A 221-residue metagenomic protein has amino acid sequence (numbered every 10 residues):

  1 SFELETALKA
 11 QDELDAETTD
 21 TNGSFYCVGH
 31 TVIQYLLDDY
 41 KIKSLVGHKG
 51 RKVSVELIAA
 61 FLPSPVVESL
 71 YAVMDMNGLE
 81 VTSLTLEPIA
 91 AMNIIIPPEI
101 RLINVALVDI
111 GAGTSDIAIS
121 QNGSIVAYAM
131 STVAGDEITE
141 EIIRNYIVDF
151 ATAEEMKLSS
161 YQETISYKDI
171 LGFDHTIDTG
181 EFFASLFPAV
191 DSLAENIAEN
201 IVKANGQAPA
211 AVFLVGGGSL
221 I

Functional and structural regions predicted by a protein language model:
S1-V105, Q162-D169, T176-L186, A204-A211: Nucleotide/phosphate-binding catalytic cleft detector across ATP-hydrolyzing and phosphate-transferring enzymes
E5-T6, P88-A90, T114-D116, E137-T139 (+1 more regions): Short C-terminal domain-edge/linker segments immediately following a structured domain
V28, A59, S64-A72, S120-A211 (+1 more regions): Phosphate-binding glycine-rich/basic clefts of nucleotide- and phosphate-handling proteins, predominantly
K41-S44, I110-G113, D169-G172, N196: Short hydrophobic/aromatic-rich motifs at helix boundaries and adjacent loops
E87, I110, V215-G217: Short His-Asn-centered micro-motif
P98-Y128, I142: Gly/Thr-rich phosphate-binding beta-strand-loop-beta motif of the actin/hexokinase/Hsp70
